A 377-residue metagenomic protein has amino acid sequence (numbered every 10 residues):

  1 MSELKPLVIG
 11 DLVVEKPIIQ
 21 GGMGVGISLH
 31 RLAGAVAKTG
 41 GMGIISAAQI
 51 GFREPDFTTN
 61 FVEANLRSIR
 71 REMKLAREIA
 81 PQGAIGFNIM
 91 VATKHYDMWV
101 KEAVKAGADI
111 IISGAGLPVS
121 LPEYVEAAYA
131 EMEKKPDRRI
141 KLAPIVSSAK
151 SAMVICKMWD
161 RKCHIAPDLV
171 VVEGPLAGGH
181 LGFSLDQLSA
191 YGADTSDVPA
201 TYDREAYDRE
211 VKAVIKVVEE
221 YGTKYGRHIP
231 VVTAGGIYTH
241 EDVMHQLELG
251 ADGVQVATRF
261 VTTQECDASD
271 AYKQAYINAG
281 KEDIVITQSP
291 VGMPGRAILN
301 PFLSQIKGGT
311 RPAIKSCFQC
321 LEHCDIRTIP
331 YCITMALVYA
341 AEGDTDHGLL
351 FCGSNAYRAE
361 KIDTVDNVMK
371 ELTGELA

Functional and structural regions predicted by a protein language model:
M1-K224: Active-site entrance/lid segments in N-terminal catalytic domains of soluble metabolic enzymes
I19, A177-V232, Y238-A377: Conserved active-site-proximal phosphate/metal-binding subdomains
